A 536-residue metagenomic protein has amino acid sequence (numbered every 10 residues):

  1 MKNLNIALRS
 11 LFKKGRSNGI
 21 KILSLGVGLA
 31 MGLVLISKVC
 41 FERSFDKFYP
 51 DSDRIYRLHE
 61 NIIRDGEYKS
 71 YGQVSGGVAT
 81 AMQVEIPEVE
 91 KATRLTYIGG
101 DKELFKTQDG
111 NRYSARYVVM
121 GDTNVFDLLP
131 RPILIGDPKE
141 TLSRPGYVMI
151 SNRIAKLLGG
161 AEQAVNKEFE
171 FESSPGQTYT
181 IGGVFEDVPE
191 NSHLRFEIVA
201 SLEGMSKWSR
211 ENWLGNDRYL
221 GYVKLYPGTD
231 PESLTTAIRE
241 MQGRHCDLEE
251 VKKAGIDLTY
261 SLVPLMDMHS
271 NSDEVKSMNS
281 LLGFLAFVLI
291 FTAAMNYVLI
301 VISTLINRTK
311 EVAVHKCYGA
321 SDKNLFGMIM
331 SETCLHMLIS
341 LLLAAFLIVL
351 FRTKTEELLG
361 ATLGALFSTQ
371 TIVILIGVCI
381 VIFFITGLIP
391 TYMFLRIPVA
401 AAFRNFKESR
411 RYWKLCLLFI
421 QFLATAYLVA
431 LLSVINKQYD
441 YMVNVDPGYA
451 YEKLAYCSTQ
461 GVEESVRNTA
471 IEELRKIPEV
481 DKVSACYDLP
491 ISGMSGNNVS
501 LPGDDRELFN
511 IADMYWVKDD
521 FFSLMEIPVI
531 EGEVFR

Functional and structural regions predicted by a protein language model:
M1-L4, L8-G19, A237-V288, I306-N307 (+3 more regions): Membrane-helix entry/capping segments
L4-F12, R16, M295-H336, R396-K407: Intracellular coupling helices
F12-R43, D53, K414-Q438, Y449: Short, strongly hydrophobic transmembrane alpha-helices
S17-M31, S280-L299, E332-A344, T371-C379 (+2 more regions): Alpha-helical transmembrane segments of integral membrane proteins
V34, G243, T333-I397, Y427 (+1 more regions): Small-residue-rich transmembrane alpha-helices
L35-K102, L214-Y222, T235-A237, S261-D267 (+1 more regions): Membrane-proximal extracellular/periplasmic loop immediately following the first transmembrane helix
R43-S52, E197-K207, S270, F346-V373 (+2 more regions): Short juxtamembrane loops and helix-capping segments at transmembrane helix boundaries of multi-pass membrane proteins
D122-I135, V148-E274, E472, K476-R536: Mid-to-C-terminal secondary-structure elements that act as membrane-proximal/extracytoplasmic interface segments
